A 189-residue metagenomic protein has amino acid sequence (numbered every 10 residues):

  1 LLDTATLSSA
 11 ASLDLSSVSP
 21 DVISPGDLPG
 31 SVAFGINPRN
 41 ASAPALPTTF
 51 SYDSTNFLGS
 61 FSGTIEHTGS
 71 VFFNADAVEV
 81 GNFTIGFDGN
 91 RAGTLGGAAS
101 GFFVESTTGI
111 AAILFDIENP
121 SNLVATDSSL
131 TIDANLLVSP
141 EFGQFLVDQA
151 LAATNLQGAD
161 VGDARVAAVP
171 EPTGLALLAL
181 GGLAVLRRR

Functional and structural regions predicted by a protein language model:
L1-L58, N135-A168: N-terminal segment immediately downstream of the Sec signal-peptide cleavage site in secreted/extracellular proteins
I23-G109: Predominantly extracellular/secreted and cell-surface proteins with exposed, flexible low-complexity segments
G86, G101-F102, L114, E141-Q144: Intrinsic disorder/low-structure terminal segments
T108-E141: Contiguous ligand/interfacial binding patches
G109, L123, I132, D148 (+2 more regions): N-terminal cationic amphipathic segment used for targeting or macromolecule association
V161-L183: Short, threonine-centered small-residue motifs that mark membrane-proximal processing/anchoring sites and TM-junction
V185-R189: C-terminal membrane-anchoring or membrane-association module
